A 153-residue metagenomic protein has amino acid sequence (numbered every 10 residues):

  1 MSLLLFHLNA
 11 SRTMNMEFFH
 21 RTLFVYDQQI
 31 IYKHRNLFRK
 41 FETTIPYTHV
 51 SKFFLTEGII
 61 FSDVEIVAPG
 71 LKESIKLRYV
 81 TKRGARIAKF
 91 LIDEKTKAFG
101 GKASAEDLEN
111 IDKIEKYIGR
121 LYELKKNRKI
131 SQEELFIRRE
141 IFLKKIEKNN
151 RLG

Functional and structural regions predicted by a protein language model:
M1-F18, K40-K126, E147, R151-L152: Acidic, Ser/Thr- and proline-rich intrinsically disordered linker/docking segments of eukaryotic scaffolds
M16-F38: Short, compositionally biased strand/turn segments that nucleate or flank brief secondary-structure elements
Q132-E140: Short, charged, amphipathic alpha-helical segments
L143: Short Cys/His-rich micro-motifs in 6-15 aa windows
